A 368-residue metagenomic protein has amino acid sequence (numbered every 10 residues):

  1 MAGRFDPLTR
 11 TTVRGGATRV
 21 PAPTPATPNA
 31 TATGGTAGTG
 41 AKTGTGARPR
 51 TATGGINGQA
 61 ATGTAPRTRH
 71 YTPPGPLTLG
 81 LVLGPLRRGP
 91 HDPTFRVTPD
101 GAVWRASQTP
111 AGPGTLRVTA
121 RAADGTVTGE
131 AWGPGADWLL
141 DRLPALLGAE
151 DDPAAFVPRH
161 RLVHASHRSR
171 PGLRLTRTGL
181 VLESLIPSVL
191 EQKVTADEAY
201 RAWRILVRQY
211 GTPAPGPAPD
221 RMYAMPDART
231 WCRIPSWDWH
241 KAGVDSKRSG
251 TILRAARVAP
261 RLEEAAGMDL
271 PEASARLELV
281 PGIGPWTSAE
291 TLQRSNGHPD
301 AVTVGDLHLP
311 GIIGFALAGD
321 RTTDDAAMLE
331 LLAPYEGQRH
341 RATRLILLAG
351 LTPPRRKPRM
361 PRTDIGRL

Functional and structural regions predicted by a protein language model:
M1-G35, T39-L368: HhH-family (HhH-GPD) DNA N-glycosylase catalytic core used in base-excision repair
